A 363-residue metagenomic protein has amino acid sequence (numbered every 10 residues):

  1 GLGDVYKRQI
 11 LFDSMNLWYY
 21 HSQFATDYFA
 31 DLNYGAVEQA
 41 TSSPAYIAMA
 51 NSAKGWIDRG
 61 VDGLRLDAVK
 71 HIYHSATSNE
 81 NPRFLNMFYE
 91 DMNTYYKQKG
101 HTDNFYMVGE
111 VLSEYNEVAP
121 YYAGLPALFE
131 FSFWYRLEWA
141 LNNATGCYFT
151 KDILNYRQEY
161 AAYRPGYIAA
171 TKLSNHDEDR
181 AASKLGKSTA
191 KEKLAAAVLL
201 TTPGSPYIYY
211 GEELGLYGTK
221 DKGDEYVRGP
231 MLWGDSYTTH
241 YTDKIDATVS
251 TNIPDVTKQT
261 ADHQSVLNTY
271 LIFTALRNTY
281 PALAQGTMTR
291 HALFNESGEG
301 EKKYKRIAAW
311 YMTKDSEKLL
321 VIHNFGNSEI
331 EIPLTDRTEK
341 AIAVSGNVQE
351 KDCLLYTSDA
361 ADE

Functional and structural regions predicted by a protein language model:
G1-Q9, Y356-D362: Conserved small/polar residues in nucleotide/adenosyl-binding loops
D4-A50: Active-site-adjacent "subsite" loops/lids of carbohydrate-active enzymes
Q9, N51-S52, D62-P165, A169 (+3 more regions): Active-site-proximal helices and loops of the catalytic beta/alpha 8
Y28-Y46, K70-N79, N143, D179-K187: The substrate-binding groove and active-site-proximal loops of carbohydrate-active enzymes, especially glycoside
S42-W56, E192, A196: Short, acidic/polar
Y96-H101, G166, K172-N175, R180 (+1 more regions): Loop/helix patches that line or flank the sugar-binding groove of alpha-linked glycan CAZymes
N327-S358: C-terminal beta-sandwich/jelly-roll accessory domains of carbohydrate-active enzymes
